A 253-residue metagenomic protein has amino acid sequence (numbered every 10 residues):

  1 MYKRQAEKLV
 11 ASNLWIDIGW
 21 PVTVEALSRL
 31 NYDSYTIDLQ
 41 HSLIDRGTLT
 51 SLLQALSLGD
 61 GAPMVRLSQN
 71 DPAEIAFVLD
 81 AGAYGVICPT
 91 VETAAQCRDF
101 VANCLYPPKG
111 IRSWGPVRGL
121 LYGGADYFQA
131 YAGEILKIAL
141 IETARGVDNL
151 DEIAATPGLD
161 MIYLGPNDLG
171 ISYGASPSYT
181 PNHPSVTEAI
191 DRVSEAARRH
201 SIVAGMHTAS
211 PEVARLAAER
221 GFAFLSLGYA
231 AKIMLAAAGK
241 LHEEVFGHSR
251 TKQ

Functional and structural regions predicted by a protein language model:
K3-Q253: Expand to "…catalyze enediolate/carbanion chemistry for C-C bond making/breaking, isomerization, decarboxylation
